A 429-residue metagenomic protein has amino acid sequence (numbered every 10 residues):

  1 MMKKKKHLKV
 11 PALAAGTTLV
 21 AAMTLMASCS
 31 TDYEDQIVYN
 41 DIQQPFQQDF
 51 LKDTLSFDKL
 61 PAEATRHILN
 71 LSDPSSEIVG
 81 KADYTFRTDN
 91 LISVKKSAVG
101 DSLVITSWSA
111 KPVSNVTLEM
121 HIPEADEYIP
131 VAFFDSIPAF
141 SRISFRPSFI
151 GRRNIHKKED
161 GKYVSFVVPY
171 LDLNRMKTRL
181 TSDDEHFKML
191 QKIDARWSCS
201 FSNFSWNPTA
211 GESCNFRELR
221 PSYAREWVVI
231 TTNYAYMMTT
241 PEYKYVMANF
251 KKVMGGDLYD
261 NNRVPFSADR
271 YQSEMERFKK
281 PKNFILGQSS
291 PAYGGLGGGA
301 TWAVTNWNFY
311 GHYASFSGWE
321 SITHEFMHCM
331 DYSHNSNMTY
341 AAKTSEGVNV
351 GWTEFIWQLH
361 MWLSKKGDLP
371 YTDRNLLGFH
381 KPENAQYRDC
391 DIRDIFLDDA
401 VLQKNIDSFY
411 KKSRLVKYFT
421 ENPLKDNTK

Functional and structural regions predicted by a protein language model:
M1-K9: N-terminal secretory signal peptides that target proteins for export/translocation
K9-V20: Sec-dependent N-terminal signal peptides
L25-S28: C-terminal motif of bacterial Sec signal peptides marking the signal peptidase cleavage site
Y33-F316, C329-K429: Predominantly extracellular/secreted Zn2+-dependent metalloproteases
S317-F326: Short alpha-helical catalytic segment bearing the HExxH-like zincin motif of zinc-dependent metalloproteases
